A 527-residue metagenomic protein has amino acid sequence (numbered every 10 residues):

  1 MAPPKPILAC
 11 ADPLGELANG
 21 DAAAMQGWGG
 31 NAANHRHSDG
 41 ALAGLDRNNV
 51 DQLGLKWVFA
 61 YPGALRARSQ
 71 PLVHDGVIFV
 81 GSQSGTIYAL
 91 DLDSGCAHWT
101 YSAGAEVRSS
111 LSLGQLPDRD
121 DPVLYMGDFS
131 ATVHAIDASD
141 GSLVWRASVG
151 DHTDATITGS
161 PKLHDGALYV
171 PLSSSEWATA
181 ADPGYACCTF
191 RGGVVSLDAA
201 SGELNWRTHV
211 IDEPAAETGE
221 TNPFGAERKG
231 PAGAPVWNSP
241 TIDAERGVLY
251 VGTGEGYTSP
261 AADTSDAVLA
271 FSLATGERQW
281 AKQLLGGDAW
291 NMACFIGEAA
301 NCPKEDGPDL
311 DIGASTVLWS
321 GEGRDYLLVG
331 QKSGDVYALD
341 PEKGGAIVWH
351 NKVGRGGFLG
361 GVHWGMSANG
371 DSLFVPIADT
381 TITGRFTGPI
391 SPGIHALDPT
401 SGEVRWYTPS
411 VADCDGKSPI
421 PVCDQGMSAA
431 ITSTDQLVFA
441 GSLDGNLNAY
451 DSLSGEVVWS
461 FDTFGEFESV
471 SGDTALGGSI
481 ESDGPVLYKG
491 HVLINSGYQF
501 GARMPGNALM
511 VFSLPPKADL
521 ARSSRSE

Functional and structural regions predicted by a protein language model:
A2-L55, V210, A215: Blade/loop signatures of beta-propeller domains
L45-P62, I87-V107, L113-D121, Y125-A155 (+7 more regions): Extracytoplasmic/lumenal domain signature
R66-R68: Secreted peptidase-domain scaffold signal
D75, Q83, F129: Active-site-adjacent structural elements in enzyme catalytic domains
P161: Structured, solvent-exposed acidic/aromatic patches
N238-S239: Glycine-rich loop/linker segments at domain edges
